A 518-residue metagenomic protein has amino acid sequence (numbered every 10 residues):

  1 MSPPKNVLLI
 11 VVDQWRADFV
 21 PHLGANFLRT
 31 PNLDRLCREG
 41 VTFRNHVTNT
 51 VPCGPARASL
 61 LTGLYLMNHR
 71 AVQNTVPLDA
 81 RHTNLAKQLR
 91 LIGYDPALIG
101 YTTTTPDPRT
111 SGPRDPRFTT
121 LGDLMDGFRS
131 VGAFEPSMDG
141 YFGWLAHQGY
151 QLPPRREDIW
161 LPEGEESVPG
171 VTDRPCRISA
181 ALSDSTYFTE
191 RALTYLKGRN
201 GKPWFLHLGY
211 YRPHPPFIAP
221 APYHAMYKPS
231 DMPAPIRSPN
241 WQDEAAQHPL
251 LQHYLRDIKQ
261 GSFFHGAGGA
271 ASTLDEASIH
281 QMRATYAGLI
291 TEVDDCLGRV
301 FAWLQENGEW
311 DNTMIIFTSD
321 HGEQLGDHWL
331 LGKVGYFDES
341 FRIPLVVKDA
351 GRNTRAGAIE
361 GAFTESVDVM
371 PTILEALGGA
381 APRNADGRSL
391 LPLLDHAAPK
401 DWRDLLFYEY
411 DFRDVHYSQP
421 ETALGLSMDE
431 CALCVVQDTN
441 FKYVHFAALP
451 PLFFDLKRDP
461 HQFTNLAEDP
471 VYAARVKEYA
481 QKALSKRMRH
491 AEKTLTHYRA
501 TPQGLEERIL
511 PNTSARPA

Functional and structural regions predicted by a protein language model:
M1-V444, P451, Q462-E478, R508-A518: Formylglycine-dependent sulfatase
A302, A448, M488-E492: Charged/polar positions within long, soluble alpha-helices
D459: Intrinsically disordered, low-complexity polar regions and short flexible loop motifs
P470-H497: A contiguous, mid-protein "functional segment" used to position or interact with cofactors/ions or partner subunits
E492-I509: Short, charged, surface-exposed hinge/linker loops at domain edges that act as mobile lids or interdomain connectors
